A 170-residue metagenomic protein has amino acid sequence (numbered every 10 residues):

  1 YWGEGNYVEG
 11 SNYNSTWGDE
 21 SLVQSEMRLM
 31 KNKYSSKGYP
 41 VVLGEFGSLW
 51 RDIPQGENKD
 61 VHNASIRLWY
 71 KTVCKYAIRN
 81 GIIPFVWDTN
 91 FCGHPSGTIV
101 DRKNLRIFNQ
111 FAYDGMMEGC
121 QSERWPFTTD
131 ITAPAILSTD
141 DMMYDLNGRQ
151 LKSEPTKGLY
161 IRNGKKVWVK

Functional and structural regions predicted by a protein language model:
Y1, T89, S153: Residue-level marker of positions within ordered structural domains that often coincide with functionally constrained
Y1-N80: Extracellular glycoside hydrolase catalytic/binding regions
N6, K103-N104, P155: Solvent-exposed, flexible loop/coil residues
V41-E45, I83-D88, I161: Conserved active-site loop/cleft motifs that coordinate metal ions or position small ligands
S48, F91, G148: Short, glycine/acidic-enriched loop or turn micro-motifs at the edges of active sites
Q55-A135: Aromatic-rich peripheral "rim/lid" segments of glycoside hydrolase catalytic domains that contact and position glycan
D130-K170: C-terminal outer-membrane/trafficking sorting elements
